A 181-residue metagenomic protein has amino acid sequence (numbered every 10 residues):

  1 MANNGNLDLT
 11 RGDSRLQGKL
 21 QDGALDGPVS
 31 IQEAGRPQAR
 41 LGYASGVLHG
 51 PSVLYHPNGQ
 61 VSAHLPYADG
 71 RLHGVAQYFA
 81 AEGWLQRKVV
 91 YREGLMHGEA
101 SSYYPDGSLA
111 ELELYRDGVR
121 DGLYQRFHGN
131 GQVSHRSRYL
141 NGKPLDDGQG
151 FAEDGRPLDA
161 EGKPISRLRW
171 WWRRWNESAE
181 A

Functional and structural regions predicted by a protein language model:
M1-A181: Glycine/tyrosine- and acidic-biased, solvent-exposed loop/turn segments at the edges of beta-strands
